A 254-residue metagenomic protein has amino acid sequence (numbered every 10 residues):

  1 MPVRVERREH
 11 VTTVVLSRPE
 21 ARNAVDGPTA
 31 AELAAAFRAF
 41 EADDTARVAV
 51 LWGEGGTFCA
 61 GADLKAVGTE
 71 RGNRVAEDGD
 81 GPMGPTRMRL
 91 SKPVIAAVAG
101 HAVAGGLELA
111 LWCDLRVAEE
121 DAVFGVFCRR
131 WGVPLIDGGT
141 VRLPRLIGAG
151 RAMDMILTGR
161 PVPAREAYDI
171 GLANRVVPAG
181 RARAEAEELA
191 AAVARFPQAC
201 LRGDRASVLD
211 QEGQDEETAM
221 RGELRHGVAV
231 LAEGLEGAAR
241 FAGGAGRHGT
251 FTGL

Functional and structural regions predicted by a protein language model:
M1-E54: Conserved CoA-thioester-binding segment of acyl-CoA-metabolizing enzymes
M1-E9, G159-A164, A184, E188-L254: C-terminal alpha-helix plus adjacent terminal tail
M1-P2, A34-R38, G79-P85, A102 (+4 more regions): A generic local structural motif
V14, L51, D63, L109-L111 (+3 more regions): Hydrophobic/aromatic residues within transmembrane alpha-helices of multi-pass small-molecule transporters
A21, A31, G53-R89, A102 (+2 more regions): Glycine- (often His-adjacent) and acidic-residue-rich active-site loop that binds/positions the CoA thioester
T29-E32, A182, E223: Hydrophobic alpha-helical membrane-association signature
F37, F58, F124, F241 (+1 more regions): Conserved hydrophobic/aromatic "anchor" residues that stabilize well-ordered secondary structure elements
M88-A199: Crotonase-fold acyl-CoA enzyme core
